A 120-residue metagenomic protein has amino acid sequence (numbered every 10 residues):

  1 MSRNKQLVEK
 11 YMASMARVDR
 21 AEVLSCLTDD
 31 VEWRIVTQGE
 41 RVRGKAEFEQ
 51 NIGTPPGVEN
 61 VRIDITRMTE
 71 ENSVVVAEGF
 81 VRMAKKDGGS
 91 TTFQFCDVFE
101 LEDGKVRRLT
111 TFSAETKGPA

Functional and structural regions predicted by a protein language model:
M1-C26, G118-A120: Short, low-complexity N-terminal intrinsically disordered segments enriched in polar/charged residues
V8-Y11, E22-L24, V31, G44 (+4 more regions): Hydrophobic pocket/interface hotspot
A21-E22, D29-E71: A solvent-exposed, acidic/Ser-Thr-rich amphipathic alpha-helical stretch
L27, V81-M83, S113: Short beta-strand segments enriched in hydrophobic/aromatic residues within well-folded beta-rich domains
I52, I63-M68, F80, Q94-E100: Hydrophobic/aromatic beta-strand elements that line small-molecule binding cavities or substrate pockets in beta-rich
G57-V58, M83-T91: Short, cysteine-centered beta-strand-loop-beta hairpins and adjacent loop/turn segments enriched in charged/polar
N72-V81: A short hydrophobic beta-strand element
Q94-A120: Short beta-strand edge/turn micro-motifs at domain boundaries
